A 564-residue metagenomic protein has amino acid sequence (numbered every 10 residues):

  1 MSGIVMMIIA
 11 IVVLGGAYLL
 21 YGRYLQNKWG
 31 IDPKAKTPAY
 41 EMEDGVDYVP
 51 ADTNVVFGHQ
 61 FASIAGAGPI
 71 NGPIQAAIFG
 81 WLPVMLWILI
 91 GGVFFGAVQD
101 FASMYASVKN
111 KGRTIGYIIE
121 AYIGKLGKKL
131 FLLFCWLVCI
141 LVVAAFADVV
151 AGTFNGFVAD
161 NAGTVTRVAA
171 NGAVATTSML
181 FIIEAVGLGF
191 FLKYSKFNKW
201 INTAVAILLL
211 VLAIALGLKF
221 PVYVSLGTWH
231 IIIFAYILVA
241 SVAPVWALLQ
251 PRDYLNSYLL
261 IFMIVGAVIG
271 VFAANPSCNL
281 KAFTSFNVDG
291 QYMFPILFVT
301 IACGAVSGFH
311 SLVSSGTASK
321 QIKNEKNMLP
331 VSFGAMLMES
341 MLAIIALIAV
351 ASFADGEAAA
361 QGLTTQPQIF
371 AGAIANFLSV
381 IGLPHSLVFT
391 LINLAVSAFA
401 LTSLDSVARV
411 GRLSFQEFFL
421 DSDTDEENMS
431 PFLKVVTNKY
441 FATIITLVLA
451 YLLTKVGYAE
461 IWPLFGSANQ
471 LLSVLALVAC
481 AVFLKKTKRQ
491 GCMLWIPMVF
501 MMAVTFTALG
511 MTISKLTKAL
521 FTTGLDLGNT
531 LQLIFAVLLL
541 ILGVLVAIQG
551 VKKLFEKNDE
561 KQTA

Functional and structural regions predicted by a protein language model:
S2-L19, A76-S107, G116, A175-A185 (+4 more regions): Extracellular loop-to-transmembrane helix junctions
L14-E41, Q60, I90-G116, H310 (+1 more regions): Juxtamembrane transmembrane-helix boundary signature
G16-I70, S257, I296, Q321: Membrane-interface "cap" regions at the ends of multi-pass membrane proteins
A51-N110, A121-K125, V142, A147-G156 (+2 more regions): Membrane-interface helix-loop-helix modules in multi-pass membrane proteins
A67-I74, G91-Q99, S103, S107-K111 (+5 more regions): Membrane-helix boundary/coupling elements in multi-pass transport proteins
K125-I140, G334-S340, V388, E417-K455: Loop-to-transmembrane helix boundary motifs in multi-pass membrane proteins
G189-Y194, L208-I231, V239-S241, W246 (+4 more regions): Hydrophobic alpha-helical segments and their helix-loop junctions in multi-pass secondary transporters
V271-S285, L337-A373, S406: Extracellular/periplasmic helix-exit of transmembrane alpha-helices
